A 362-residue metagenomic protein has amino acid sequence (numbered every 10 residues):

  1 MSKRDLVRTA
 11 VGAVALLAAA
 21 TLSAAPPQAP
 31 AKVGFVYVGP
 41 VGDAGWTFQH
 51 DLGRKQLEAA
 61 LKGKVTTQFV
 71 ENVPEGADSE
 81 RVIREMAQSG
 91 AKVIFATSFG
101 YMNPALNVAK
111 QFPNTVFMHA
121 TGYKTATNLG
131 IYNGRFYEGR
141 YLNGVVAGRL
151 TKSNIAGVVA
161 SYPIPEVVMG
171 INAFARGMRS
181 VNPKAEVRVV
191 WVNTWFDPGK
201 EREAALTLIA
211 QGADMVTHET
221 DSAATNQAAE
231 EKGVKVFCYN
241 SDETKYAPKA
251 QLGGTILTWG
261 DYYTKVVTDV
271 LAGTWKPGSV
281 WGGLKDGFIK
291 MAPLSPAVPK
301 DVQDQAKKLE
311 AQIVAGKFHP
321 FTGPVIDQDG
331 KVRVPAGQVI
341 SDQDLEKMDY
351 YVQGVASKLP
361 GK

Functional and structural regions predicted by a protein language model:
M1-A31, L359-K362: Short, low-complexity disordered leader/linker segments with a strong preference for bacterial N-terminal type II
A25-K362: A residue-level marker of the well-folded mature domains of exported/periplasmic proteins
